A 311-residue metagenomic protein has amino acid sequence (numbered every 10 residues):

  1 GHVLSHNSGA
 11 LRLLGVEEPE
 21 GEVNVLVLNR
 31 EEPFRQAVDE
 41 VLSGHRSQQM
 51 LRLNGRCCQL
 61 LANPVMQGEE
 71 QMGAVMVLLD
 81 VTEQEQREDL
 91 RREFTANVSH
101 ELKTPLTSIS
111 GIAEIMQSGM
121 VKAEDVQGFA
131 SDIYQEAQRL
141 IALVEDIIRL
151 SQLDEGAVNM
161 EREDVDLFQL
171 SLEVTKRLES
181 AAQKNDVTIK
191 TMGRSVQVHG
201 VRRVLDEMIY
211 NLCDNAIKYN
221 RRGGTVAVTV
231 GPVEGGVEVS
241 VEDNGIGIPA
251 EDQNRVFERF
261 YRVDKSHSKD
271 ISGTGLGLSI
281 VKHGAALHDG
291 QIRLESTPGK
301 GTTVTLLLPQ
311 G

Functional and structural regions predicted by a protein language model:
P19-E83: PAS-family sensory/regulatory modules and their coupling/dimerization elements
Q117-E124: Short acidic helix/loop segment immediately C-terminal to the autophosphorylated histidine in two-component histidine
Q135-L140: Short alpha-helical segment of the dimerization/phosphotransfer core of two-component systems
E155-M160, G193, Q197-R203: Conserved micro-motifs of the catalytic ATP-binding
A181-V196: Short conserved segments within the C-terminal catalytic ATPase subdomain
I248-R262: Short conserved segment of the HATPase_c
D289-G290: Conserved glycine-rich
